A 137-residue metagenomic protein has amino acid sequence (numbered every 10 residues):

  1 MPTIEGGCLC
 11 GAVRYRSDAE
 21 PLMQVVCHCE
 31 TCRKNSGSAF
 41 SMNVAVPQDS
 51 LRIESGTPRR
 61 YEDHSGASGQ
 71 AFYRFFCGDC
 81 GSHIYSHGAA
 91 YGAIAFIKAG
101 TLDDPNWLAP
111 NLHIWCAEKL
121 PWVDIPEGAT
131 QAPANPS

Functional and structural regions predicted by a protein language model:
M1-S137: A short Gly-Trp-Pro
